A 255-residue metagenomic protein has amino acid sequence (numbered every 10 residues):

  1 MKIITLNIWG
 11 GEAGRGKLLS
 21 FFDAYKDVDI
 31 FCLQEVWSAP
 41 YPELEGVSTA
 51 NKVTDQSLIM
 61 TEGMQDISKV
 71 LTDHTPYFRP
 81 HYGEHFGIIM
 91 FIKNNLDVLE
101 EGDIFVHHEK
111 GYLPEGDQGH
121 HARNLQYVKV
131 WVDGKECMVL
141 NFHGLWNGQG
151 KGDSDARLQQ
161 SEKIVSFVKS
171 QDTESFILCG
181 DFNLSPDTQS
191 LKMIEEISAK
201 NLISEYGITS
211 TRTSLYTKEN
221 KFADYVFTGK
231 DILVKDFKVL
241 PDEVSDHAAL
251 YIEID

Functional and structural regions predicted by a protein language model:
K2-I8, F22-A50, D55, F91 (+5 more regions): Active-site beta-strand/loop signature of hydrolases that rely on acidic residues for catalysis
L6-G11, D55-Q56, E115-Q118, G152-R157: Short, flexible loop segments at the rims of nucleotide/cofactor-binding pockets, characterized by
W9, V36-W37, Y82, D97 (+4 more regions): Catalytic metal-binding/acid-base residues of hydrolase active sites
G14-R15, D55-I59, T72-I92, A122 (+3 more regions): Active site of divalent-metal-dependent phosphoester/diester hydrolases
G16-L18, P42-G46, G87-I88, K151-D153 (+1 more regions): Short aromatic-enriched loop/helix-cap "lid" or pocket-rim segments at secondary-structure transitions that line
V36-E136, K238-P241: Structured beta-strand-rich core segments of catalytic domains in phosphoester-bond hydrolases
L113-G116, G150-D155, S214-L215, V239-L240: Short, solvent-exposed loop/turn segments at secondary-structure boundaries
H143-I164, P186-E195: Active-site-proximal segments of metal-dependent phosphoesterases and phosphodiesterases across multiple
